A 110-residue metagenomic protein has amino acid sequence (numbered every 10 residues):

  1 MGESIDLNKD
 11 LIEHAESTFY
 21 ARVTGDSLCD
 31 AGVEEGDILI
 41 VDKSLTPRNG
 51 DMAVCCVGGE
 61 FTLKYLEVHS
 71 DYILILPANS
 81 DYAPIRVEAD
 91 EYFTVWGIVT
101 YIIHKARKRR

Functional and structural regions predicted by a protein language model:
M1-R110: Acidic/glycine-rich C-terminal interaction modules and beta/coil loop segments that lie outside canonical DNA-binding
